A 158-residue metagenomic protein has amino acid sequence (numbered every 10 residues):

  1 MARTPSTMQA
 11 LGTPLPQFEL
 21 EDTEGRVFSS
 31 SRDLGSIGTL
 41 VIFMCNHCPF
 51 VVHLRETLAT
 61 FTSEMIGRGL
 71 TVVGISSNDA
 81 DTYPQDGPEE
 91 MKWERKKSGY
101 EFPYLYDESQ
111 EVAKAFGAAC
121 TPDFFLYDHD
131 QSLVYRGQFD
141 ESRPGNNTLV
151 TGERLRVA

Functional and structural regions predicted by a protein language model:
M1-A158: Chalcogenol-based redox active-site neighborhoods
